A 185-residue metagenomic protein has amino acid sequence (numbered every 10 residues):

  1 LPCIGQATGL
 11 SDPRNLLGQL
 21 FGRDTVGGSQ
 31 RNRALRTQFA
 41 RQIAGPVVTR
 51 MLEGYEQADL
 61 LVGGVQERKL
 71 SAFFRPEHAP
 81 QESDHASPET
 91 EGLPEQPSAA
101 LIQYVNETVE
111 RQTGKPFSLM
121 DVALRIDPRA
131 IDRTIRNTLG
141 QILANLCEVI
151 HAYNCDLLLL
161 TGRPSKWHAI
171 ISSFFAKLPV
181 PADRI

Functional and structural regions predicted by a protein language model:
L1-Q112: Phosphate-binding glycine-rich/basic clefts of nucleotide- and phosphate-handling proteins, predominantly
R14, R33, G45, R129-G140 (+2 more regions): Conserved structured core elements
G18, R23, L146, Y153-R163: Short glycine-rich phosphate-binding loop at a beta-alpha junction
Y104-N154, I170-S173: Phosphate/ATP-binding catalytic cores across multiple sugar-kinase/actin-like superfamilies, primarily ASKHA
T161-P164, F175-I185: Conserved phosphate-binding/catalytic loops in two-lobed NTP-binding clefts
